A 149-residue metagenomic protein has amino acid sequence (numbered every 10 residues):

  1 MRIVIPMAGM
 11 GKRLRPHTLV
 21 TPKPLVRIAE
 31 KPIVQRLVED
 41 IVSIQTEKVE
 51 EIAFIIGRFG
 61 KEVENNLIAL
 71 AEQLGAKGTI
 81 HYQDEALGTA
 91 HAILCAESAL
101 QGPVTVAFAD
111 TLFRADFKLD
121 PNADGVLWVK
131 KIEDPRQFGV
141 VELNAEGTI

Functional and structural regions predicted by a protein language model:
M1-R2, A8-M10, D124-L127: Short secondary-structure boundary micro-motifs
R2-I5, R13, V26-R27, K31-A109 (+1 more regions): Conserved N-terminal catalytic core of the sugar/cofactor nucleotidyltransferase
G9, D110, K131: Active-site glycine-centered loops adjacent to acidic/histidine catalytic or metal-binding residues that shape
G11-P16, R136: Short N-terminal binding/cap micro-motifs at the start of the first secondary-structure element
L19-K23: Short alpha-helical oligomerization interface
F113-I149: Conserved core of the sugar-phosphate nucleotidyltransferase
